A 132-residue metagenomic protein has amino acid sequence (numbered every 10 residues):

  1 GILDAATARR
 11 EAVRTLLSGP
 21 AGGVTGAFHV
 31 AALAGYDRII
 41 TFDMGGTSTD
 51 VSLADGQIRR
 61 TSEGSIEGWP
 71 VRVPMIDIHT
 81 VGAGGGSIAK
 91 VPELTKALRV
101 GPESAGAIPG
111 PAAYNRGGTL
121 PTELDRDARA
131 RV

Functional and structural regions predicted by a protein language model:
G1-V132: N-terminally biased helix-coil "hinge/interface" segments that flank
